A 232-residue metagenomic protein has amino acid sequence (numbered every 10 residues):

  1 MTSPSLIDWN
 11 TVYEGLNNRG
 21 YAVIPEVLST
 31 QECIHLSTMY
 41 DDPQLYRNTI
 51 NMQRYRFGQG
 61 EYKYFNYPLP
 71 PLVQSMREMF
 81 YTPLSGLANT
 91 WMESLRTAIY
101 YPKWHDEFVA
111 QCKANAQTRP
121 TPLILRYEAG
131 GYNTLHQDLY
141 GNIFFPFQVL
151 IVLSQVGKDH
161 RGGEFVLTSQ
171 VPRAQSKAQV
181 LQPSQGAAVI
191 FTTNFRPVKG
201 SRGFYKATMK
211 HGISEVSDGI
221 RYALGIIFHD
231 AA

Functional and structural regions predicted by a protein language model:
M1-F147, L153-A232: Fe(II)/2-oxoglutarate oxygenase catalytic core
